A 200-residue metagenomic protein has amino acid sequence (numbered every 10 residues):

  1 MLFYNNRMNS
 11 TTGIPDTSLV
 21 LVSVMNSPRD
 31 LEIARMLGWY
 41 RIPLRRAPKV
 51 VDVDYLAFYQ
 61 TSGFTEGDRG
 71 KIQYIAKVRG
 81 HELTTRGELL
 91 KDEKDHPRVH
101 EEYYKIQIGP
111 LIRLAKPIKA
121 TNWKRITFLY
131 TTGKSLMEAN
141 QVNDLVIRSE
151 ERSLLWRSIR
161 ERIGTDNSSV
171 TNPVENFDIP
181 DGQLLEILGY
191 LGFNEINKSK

Functional and structural regions predicted by a protein language model:
L2-K200: Structured alpha/beta reader/binder surfaces that contact nucleic acids or chromatin modification marks
